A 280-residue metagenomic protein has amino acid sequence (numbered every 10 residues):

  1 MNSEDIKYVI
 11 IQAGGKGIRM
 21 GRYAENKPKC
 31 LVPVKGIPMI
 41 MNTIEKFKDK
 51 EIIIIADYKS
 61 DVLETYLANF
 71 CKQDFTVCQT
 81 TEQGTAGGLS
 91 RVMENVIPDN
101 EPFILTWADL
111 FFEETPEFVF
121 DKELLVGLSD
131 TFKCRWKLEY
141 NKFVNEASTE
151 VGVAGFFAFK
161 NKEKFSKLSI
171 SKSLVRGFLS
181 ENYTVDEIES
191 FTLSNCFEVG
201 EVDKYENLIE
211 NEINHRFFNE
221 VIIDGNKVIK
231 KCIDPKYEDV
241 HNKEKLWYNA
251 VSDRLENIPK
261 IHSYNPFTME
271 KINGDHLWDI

Functional and structural regions predicted by a protein language model:
M1-E25: N-terminal nucleotide-binding beta1-loop-alpha1 segment
M1-I6, L110, S173-N226, G274: Left-handed beta-helix
I37-E51: A short, N-terminal amphipathic alpha-helix
I52-D57: Short internal beta-strands
V62-E64, A68-L138: Conserved beta-loop-beta/alpha segment of the NTase-like Rossmann-fold superfamily that binds/positions NTPs
F111-F191: Conserved core of the sugar-phosphate nucleotidyltransferase
F217-N249, E270, W278-I280: ATP-binding glycine-rich loop module of kinase domains
I258-I280: Conserved structural core of kinase catalytic domains
